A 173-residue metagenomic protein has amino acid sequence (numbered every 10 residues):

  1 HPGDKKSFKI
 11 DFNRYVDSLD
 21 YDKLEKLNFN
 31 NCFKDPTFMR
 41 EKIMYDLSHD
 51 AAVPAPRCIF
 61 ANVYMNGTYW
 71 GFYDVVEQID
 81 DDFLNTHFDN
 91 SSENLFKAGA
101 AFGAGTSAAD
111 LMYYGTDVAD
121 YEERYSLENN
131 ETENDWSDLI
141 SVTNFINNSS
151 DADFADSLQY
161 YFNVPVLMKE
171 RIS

Functional and structural regions predicted by a protein language model:
H1-K5: ATP-binding glycine-rich phosphate-binding loop
S7-D17, L24-C32, A51-P56, T68-S173: Internal "kinase-insert"/substrate-recognition segments embedded within catalytic cores of ATP-dependent enzymes
S18-L19, T37: Short active-site-adjacent helix-start/loop capping segments
Y21-D22, R40: Short, conserved acidic/polar surface loops in the N-terminal third of protein domains
F33-V53: A conserved alpha-helical element in kinase catalytic cores
